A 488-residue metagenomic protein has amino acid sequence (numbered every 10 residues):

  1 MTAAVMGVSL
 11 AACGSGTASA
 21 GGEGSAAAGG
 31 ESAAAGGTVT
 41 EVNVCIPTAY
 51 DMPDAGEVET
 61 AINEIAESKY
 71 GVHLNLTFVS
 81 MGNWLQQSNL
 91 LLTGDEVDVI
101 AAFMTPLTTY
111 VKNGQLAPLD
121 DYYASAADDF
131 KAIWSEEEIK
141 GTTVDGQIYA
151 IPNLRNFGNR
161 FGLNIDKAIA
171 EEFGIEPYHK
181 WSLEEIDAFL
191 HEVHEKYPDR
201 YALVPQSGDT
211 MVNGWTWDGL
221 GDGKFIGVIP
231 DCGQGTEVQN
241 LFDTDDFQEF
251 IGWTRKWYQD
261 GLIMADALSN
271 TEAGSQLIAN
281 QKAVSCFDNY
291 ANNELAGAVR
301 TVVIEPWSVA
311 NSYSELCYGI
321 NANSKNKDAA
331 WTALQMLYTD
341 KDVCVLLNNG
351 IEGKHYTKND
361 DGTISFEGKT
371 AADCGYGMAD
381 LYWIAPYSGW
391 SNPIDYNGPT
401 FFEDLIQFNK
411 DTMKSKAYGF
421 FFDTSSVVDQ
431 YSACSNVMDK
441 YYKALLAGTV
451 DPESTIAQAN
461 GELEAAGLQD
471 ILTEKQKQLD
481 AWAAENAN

Functional and structural regions predicted by a protein language model:
T2, M6-N488: Extracytoplasmic/secretory soluble proteins
